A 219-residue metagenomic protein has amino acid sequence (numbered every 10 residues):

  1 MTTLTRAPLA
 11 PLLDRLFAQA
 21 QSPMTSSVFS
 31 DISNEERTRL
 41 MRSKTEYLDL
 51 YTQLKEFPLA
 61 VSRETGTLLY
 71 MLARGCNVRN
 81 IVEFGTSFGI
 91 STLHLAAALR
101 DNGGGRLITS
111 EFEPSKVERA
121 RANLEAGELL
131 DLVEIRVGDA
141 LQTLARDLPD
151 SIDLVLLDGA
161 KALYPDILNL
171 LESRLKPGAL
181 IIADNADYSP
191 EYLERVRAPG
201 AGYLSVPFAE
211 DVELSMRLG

Functional and structural regions predicted by a protein language model:
M1-L154, K161-I182, A186-G219: A short alpha-helical cap/connector motif
